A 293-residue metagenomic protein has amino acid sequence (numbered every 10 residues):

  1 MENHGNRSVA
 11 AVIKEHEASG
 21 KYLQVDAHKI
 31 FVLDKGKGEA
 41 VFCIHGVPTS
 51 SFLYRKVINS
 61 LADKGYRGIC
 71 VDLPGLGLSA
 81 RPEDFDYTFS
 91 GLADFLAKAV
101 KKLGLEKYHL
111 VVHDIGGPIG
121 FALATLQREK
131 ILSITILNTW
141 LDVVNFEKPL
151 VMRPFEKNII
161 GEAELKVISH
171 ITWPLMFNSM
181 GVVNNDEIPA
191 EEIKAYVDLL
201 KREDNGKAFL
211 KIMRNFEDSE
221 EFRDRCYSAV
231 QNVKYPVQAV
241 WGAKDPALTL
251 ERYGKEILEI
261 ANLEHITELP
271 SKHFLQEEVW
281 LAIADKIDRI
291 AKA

Functional and structural regions predicted by a protein language model:
E2-L33, L53, I69, L76-V111 (+3 more regions): Flexible "cap/lid" subdomain of the alpha/beta-hydrolase fold that forms the substrate-access gate
D34-L78: Conserved HGGG/HGGXW glycine-rich cap/lid loop of the alpha/beta-hydrolase fold
E39, T49, P118, D204 (+1 more regions): Short alpha-helical
V41, L269-K272: A composition/secondary-structure signal for short, hydrophobic, low-basic-content segments with alpha-helix propensity
S271-A284: Catalytic histidine-centered segment of alpha/beta-hydrolase-like enzymes
W280, K286-A293: Long, positively charged, glycine-interspersed low-complexity recognition regions
